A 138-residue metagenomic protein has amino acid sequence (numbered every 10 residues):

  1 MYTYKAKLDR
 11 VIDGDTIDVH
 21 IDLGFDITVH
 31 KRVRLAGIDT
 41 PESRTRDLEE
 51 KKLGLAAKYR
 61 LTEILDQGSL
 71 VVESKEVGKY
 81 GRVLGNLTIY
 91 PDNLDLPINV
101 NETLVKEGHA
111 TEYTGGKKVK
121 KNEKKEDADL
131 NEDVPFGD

Functional and structural regions predicted by a protein language model:
M1-D138: Small beta-barrel nucleic-acid-binding modules, primarily SNase/OB-fold domains and secondarily Tudor-like barrels
